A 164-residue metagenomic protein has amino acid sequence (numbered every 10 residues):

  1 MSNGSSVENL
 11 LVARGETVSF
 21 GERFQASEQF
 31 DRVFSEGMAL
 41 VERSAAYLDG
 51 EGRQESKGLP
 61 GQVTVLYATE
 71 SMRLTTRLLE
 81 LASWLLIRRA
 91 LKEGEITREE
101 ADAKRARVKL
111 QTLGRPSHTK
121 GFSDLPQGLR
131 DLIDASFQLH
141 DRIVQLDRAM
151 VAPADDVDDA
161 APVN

Functional and structural regions predicted by a protein language model:
S2-N164: Surface-exposed peri-terminal alpha-helical interaction modules
